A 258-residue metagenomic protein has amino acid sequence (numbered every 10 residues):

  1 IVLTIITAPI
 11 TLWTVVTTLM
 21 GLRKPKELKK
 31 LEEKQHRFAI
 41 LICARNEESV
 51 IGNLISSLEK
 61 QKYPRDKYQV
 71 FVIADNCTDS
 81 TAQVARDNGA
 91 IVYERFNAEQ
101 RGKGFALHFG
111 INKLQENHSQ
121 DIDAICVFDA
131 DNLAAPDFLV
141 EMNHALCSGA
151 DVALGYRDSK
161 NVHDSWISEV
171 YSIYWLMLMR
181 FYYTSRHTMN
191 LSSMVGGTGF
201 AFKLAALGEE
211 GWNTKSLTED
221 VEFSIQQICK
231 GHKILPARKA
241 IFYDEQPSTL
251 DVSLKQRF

Functional and structural regions predicted by a protein language model:
I1-K34, A85: N-terminal membrane-anchoring/stem segments of glycan-assembly enzymes
H36-A39, Q69, E222: Cell-envelope/extracellular polymer assembly enzymes that use nucleotide-activated donors
V50-G52, D79-R86, E94, D137: Acidic helix N-cap motif at the loop->helix transition within catalytic regions of sugar-transfer enzymes
S56-K67: Short, acidic, metal-binding catalytic loop of nucleotide-sugar glycosyltransferases
A74-A82, N97-E99, L133: A conserved acidic beta->alpha catalytic loop
S80, F128-A145: Acidic donor-binding/catalytic loop of UDP-sugar-dependent glycosyltransferases, especially processive GT2
F96, Q100-H118, D137-S216, L254 (+1 more regions): Long helical/loop segments within the catalytic core of UDP-sugar-dependent glycosyltransferases, especially the large
K215, S224-Y243: Catalytic donor-sugar/metal-binding loop of nucleotide-sugar-dependent glycosyltransferases
